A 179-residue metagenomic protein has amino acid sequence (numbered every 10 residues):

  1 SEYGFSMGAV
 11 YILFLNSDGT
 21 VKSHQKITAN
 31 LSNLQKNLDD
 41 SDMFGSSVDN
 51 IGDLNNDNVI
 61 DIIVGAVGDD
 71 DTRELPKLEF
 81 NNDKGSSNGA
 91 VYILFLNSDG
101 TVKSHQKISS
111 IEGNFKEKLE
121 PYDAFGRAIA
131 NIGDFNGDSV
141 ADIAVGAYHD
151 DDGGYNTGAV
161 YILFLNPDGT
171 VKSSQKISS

Functional and structural regions predicted by a protein language model:
S1-S179: Conserved beta-strand/short-helix segments that make up beta-rich extracellular adhesion/recognition modules
